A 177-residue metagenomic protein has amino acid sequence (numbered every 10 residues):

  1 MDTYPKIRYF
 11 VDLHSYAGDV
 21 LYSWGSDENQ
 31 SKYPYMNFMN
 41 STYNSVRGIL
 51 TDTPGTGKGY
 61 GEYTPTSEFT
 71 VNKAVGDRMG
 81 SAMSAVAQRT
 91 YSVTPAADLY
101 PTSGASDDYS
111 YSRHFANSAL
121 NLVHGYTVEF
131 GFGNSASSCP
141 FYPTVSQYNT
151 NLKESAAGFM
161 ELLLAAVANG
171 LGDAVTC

Functional and structural regions predicted by a protein language model:
M1-C177: Metallocarboxypeptidase
